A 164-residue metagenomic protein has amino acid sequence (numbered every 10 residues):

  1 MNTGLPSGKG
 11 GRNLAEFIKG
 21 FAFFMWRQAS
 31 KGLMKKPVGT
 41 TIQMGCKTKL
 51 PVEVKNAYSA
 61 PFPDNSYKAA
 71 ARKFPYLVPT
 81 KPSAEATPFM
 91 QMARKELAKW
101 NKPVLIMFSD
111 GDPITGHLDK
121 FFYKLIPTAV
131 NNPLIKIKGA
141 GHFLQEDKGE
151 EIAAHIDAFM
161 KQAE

Functional and structural regions predicted by a protein language model:
M1-K136, Q145, D157, Q162-E164: Flexible "cap/lid" subdomain of the alpha/beta-hydrolase fold that forms the substrate-access gate
A140-A153: Catalytic histidine-centered segment of alpha/beta-hydrolase-like enzymes
